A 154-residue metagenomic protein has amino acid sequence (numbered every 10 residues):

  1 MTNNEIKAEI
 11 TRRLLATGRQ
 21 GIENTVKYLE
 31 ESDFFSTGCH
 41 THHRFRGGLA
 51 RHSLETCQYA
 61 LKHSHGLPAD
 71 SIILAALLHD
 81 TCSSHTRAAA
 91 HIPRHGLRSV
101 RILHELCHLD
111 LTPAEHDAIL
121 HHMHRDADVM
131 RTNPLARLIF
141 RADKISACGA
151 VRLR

Functional and structural regions predicted by a protein language model:
M1-R154: Metal-dependent phosphohydrolase cores
